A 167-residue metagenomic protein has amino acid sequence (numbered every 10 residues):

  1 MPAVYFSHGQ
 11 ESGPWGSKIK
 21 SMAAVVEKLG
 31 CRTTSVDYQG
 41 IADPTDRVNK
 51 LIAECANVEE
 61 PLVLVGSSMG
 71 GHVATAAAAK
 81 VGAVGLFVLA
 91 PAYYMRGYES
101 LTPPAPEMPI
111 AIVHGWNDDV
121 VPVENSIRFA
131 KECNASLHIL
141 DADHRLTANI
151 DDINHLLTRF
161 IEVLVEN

Functional and structural regions predicted by a protein language model:
P2-E60: Active-site catalytic motif of lipid deacylating hydrolases and related acyltransferases
W15, D119-N125: Conserved alpha/beta-hydrolase "acid-adjacent" motif
L64-G66, L89, V113: Short beta-strand immediately N-terminal to the catalytic nucleophile in serine-hydrolase-like folds
V65-A74: Gly/Ala-rich beta-loop-alpha elbow adjacent to hydrolase catalytic centers
G82-Y94: A conserved short beta-strand
A105-E107, A111-H114, D118: Short beta-strand/loop motif that positions the catalytic acidic residue of the alpha/beta-hydrolase fold
E124-N125, T147-V163: Post-His helix in hydrolase/transferase enzymes
K131-T147: Catalytic histidine neighborhood in serine/cysteine hydrolases with alpha/beta-hydrolase-type architecture
